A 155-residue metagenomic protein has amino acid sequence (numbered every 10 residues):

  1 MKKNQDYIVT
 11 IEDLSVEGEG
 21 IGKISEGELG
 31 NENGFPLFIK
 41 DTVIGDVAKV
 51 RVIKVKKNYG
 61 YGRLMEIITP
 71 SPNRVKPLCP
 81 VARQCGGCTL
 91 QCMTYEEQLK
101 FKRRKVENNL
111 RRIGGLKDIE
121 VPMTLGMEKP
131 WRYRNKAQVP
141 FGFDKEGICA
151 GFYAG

Functional and structural regions predicted by a protein language model:
M1-G155: Non-catalytic accessory regions of SAM-dependent methyltransferases
